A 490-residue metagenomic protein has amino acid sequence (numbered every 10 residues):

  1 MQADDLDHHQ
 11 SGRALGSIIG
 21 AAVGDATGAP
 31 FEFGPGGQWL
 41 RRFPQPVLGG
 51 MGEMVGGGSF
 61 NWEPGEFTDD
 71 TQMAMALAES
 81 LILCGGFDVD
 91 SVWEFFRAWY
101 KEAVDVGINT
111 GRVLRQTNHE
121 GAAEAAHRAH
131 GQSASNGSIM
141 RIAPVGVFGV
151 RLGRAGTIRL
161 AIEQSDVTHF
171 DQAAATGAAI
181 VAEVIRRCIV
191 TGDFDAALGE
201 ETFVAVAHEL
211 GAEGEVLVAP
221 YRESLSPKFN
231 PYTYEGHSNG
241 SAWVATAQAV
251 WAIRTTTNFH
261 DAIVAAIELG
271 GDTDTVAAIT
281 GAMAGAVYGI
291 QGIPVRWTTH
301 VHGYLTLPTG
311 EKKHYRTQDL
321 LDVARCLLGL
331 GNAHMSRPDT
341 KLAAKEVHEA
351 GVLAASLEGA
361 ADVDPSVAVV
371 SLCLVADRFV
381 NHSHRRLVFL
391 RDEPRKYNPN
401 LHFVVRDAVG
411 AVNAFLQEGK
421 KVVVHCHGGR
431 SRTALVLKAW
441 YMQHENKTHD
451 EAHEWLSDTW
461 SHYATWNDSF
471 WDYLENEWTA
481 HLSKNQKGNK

Functional and structural regions predicted by a protein language model:
M1-S336: Structured, active/binding-site neighborhoods that engage oxygen-rich ligands
I18-G20, V369, V423: Short glycine-aspartate micro-motif
A78-S80, L374-V375, L390-R391, H427-G428: Beta-hairpin (beta-strand-turn-beta-strand) motif
T273, G285, G429-R432, M442: Short Gly/Pro-enriched loop/turn and capping motifs at secondary-structure junctions
R337-K421, A439-W478: Cysteine-based protein phosphatase catalytic domain of the PTP/DSP
G419-K438: A phosphate-binding catalytic loop at a beta-strand-loop-alpha-helix junction that coordinates phosphoryl groups
E477-A480, N485: The feature captures the conserved acid-bearing segment of alpha/beta-hydrolase catalytic domains
